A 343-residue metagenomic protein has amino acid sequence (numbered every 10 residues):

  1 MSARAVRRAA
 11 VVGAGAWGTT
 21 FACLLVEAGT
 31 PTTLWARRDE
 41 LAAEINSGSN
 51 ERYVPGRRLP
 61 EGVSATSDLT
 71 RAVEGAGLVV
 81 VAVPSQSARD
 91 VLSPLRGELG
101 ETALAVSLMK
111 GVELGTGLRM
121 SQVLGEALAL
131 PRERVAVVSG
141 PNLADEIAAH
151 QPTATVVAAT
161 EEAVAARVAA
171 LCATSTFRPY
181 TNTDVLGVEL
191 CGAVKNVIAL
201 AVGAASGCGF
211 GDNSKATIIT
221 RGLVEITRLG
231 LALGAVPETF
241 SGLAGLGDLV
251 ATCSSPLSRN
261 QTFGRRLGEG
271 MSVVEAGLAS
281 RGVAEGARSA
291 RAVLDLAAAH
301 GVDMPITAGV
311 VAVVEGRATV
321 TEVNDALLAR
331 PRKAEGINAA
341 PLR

Functional and structural regions predicted by a protein language model:
M1-R58, S64-S67, P94: NAD(P)+-binding Rossmann beta1-loop-alpha1 motif at the extreme N-terminus of oxidoreductases
L59, T66-P152, V168-A170: Rossmann-like NAD(P)(H) cofactor-binding subdomain of soluble oxidoreductases
S87, E98, A127-R134, P152-L200 (+1 more regions): Internal alpha-helical scaffold of NAD(P)-dependent oxidoreductase catalytic cores
S107, E133-S139, P179-T183, G242 (+1 more regions): General beta-strand structural signal in soluble alpha/beta enzymes
V202-S206, L231-S241, G245, L249-R343: NAD(P)-dependent Rossmann-like dehydrogenase/reductase catalytic/cofactor-binding core
